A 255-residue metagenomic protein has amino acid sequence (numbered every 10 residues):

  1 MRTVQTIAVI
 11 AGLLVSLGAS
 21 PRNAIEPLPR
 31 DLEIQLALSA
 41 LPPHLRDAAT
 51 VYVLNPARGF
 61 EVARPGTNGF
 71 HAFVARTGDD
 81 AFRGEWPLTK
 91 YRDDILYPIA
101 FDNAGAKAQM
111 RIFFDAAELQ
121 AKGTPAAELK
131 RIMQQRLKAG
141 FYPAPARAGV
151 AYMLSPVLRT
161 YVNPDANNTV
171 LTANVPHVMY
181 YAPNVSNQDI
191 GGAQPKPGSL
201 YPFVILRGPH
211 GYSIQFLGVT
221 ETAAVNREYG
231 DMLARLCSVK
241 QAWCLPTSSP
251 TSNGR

Functional and structural regions predicted by a protein language model:
M1-T6: Positively charged n-region of N-terminal signal peptides that target proteins for export
I7-S16: Bacterial N-terminal signal peptides
R22-R255: Primary mode marks residue(s) on the alpha4-beta5-alpha5 output face of response regulator receiver
